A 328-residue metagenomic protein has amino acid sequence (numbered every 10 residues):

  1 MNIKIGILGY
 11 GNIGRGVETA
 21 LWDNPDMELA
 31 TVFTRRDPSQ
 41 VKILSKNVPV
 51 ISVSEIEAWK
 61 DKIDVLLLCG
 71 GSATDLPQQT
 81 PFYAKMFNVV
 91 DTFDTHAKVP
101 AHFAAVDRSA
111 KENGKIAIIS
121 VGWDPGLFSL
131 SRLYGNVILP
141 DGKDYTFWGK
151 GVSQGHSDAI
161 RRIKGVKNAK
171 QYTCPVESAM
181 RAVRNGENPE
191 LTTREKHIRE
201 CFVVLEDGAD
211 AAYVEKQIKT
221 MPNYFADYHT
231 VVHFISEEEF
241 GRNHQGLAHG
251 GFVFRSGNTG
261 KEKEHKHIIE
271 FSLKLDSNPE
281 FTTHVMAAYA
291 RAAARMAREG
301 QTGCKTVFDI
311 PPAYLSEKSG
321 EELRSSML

Functional and structural regions predicted by a protein language model:
K4, G16, N24-I56, V152-A290: C-terminal substrate-binding/catalytic lobe of Rossmann-fold NAD(P)-dependent oxidoreductases
Y10: Glycine-rich Rossmann-fold phosphate-binding loop(s) that bind the pyrophosphate of adenine dinucleotide cofactors
I13: Hydrophobic/small residue at the entry helix of a nucleotide-binding pocket
I56-V65, A73-T92: Rossmann-fold NAD(P) dinucleotide-binding segment
F93-A117: Rossmann-fold NAD(P)-binding glycine/threonine-rich loop
L127-K143, D158-N168, A292: Oxidoreductase and adenylate-handling cofactor-binding alpha/beta cores
H267-L328: NAD(P)-dependent Rossmann-like dehydrogenase/reductase catalytic/cofactor-binding core
